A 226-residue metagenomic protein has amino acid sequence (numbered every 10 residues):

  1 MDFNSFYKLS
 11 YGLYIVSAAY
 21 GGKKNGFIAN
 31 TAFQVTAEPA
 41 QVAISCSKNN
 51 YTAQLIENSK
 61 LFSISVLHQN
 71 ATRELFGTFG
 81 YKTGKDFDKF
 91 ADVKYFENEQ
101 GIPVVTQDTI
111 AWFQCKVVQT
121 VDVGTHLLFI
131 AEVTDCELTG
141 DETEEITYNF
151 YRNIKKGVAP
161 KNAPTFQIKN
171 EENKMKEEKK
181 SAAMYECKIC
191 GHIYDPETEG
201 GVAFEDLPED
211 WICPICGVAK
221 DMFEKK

Functional and structural regions predicted by a protein language model:
M1-A182: Basic, polyanion-binding surface patches
A182-A183, K225-K226: Short, intrinsically disordered terminal segments enriched in charged and Pro/Gly residues
A183-E186, P196: Acidic, low-complexity/disordered tracts enriched in E/D and polar residues
C187-C190, C213-C216: Short cysteine-rich clusters marking metal-coordination/redox-active sites
H192, P196-G200: Eukaryotic low-complexity, mixed-charge intrinsically disordered interaction/regulatory segments enriched in acidic
P196-E197, M222-K225: Short, non-ligating residues that shape and space the ligands of small metal-coordination modules and catalytic
E199-W211: Short linker/helix segments within small regulatory modules
C213, K220-F223: Repeat-associated, polar segments at repeat-unit boundaries in modular proteins
